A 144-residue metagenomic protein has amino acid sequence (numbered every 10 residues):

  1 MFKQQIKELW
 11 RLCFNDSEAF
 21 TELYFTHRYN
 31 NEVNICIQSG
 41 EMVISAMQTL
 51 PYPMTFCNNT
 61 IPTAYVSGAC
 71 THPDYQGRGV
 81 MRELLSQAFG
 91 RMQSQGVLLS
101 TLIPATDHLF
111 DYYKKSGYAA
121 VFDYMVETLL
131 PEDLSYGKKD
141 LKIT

Functional and structural regions predicted by a protein language model:
M1-P51, N58-I61, Y65, P131-T144: Short amphipathic alpha-helix that is part of the acyltransferase structural core
P51-Y52, M81: N-terminal ordered "arm"
Y52, A69, A105-D107: An acidic- and aromatic-residue-enriched active-site/binding cleft used to recognize and process polar
M54, I103, A119-L134: Conserved catalytic-core motifs of GNAT/GCN5-like acyltransferases
G68-T71, G77-G90: Conserved acetyl-CoA-binding loop-helix of GNAT-fold acetyltransferases
L85, M92-A105: Conserved GNAT acetyl-CoA-binding A-motif
Y112-Y118: Conserved active-site tyrosine of GNAT-family acetyltransferases
